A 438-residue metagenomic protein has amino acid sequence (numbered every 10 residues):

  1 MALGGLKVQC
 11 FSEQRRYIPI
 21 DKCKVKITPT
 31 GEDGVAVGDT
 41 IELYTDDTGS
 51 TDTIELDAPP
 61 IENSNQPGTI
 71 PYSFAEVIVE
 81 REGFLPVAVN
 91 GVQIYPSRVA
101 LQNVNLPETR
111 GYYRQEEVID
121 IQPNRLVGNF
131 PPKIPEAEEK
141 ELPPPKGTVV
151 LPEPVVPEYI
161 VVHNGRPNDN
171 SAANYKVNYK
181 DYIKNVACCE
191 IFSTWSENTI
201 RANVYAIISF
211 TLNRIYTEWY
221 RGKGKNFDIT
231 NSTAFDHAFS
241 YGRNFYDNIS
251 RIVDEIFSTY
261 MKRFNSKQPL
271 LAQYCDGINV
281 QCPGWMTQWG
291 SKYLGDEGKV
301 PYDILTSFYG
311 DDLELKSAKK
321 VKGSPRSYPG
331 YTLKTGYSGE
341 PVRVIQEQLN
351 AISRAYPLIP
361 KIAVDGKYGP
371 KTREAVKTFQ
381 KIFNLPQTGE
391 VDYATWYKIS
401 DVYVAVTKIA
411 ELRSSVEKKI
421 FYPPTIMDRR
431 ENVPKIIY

Functional and structural regions predicted by a protein language model:
M1, Y44-D46, G68-Y72, Y95-S97: Surface-exposed coil/turn segments at beta-strand junctions on protein surfaces, enriched
A2, S50-N65: Charged, amphipathic alpha-helical segments
G4-Q14, V104: A short, amphipathic beta-strand motif
G5-K7, I20-K24, F74-E76: Exposed beta-strand and adjacent loop surfaces of beta-rich binding modules that mediate intermolecular recognition
Q14-T40, V342: Short, ordered, surface-exposed loop/turn motifs in non-cytosolic proteins
Y17, D33-V37, P67-T69, R354-L358: Short, solvent-exposed loop/turn segments that connect beta-strands within catalytic domains and beta-strand-rich
K22-K26, E42-Y44, S50-L56, I78-Y438: Conserved, single-site charged/polar hotspot
I61-G83: A short, solvent-exposed beta-strand micro-motif common in secreted/extracellular proteins
